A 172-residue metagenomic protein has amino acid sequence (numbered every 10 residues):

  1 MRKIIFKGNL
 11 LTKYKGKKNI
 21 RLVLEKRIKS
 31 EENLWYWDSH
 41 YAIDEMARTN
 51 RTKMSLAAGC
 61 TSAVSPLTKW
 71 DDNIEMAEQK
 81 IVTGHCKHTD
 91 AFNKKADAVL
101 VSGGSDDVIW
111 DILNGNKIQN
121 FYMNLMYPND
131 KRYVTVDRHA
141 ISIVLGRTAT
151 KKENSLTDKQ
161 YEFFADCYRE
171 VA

Functional and structural regions predicted by a protein language model:
M1-A172: HhH-family (HhH-GPD) DNA N-glycosylase catalytic core used in base-excision repair
